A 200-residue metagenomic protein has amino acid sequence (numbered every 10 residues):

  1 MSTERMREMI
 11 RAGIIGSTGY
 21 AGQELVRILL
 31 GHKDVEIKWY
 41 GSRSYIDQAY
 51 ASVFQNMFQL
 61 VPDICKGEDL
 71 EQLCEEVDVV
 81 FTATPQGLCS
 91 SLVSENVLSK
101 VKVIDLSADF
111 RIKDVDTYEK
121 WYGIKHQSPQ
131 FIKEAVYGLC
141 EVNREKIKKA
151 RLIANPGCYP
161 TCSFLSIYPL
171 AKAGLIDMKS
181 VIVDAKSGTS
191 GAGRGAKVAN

Functional and structural regions predicted by a protein language model:
S2-N200: N-terminal Rossmann-like NAD(P) cofactor-binding subdomain of oxidoreductases, focused on the glycine-rich
